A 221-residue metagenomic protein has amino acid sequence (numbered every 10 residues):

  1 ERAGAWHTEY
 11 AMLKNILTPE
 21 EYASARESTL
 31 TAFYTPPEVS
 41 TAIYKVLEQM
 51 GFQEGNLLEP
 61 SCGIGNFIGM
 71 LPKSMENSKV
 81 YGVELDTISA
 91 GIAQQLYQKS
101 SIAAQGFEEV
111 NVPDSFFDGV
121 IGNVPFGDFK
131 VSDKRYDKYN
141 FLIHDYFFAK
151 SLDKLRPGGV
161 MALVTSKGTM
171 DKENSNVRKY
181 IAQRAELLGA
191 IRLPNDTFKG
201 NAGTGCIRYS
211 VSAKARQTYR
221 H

Functional and structural regions predicted by a protein language model:
E1-L96: Class I S-adenosyl-L-methionine
P19, I121-F126: Amphipathic alpha-helical repeat scaffolds
I43, L85-T87, N140-F198, G205: Conserved Class I SAM-dependent methyltransferase catalytic core
E54, F116-F117, L187: Local beta-strand N-terminus motif with an aromatic residue
K99-F107: Conserved SAM-binding strand-loop segment of SAM-dependent methyltransferases
N111-I121: A short acidic, Gly/Pro-enriched loop at the edge of an enzyme's catalytic core that lines a small-molecule cofactor
K134-Y139: Short glycine-enriched, charge-decorated loop/helix-capping segments at active-site entrances that position
K199-H221: Flexible, glycine-/basic-rich loop-and-beta segments that form/coincide with the SAM-dependent methyltransferase
